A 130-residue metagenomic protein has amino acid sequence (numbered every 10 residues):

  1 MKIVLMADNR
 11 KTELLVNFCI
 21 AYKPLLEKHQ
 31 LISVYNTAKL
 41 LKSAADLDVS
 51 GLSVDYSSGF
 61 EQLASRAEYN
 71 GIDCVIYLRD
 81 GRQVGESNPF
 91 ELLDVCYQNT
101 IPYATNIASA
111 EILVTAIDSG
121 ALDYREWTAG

Functional and structural regions predicted by a protein language model:
N17, A21, A38-L41, D48-G51: Structural/interface elements that position substrates and couple domains in central-metabolism enzymes
F18-P24, E91-D94: Short, solvent-exposed amphipathic alpha-helical segments in soluble enzyme and RNA/protein-processing domains
K28-T37: Short internal beta-strands
Q30, L47-S57, R125-E126: Short hydrophobic/aromatic-enriched beta-strand-loop microsegments
S57-Q98: Mid-chain, well-packed structural core segment of small domains
V95-V114: Short, acidic/small-residue loops that bind anionic groups at enzyme active sites
A108-G130: Short, glycine-/small-residue-rich phosphate/pyrophosphate-handling segment
